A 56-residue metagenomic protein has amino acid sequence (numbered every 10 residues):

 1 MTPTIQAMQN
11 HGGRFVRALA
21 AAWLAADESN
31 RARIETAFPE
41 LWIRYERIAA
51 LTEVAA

Functional and structural regions predicted by a protein language model:
M1-A25: N-terminal acidic leader/helix
M1-P3, A50-A56: Short intrinsically disordered terminal tails
V16-L51: Short, charge-rich amphipathic interface segments used for partner binding and complex assembly
